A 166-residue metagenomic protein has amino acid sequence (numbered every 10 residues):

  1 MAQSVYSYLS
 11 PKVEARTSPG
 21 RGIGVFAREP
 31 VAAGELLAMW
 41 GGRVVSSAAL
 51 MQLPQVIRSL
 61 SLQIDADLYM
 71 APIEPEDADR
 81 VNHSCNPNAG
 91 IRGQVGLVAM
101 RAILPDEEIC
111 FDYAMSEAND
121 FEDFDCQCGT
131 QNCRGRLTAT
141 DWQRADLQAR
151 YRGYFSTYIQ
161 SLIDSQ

Functional and structural regions predicted by a protein language model:
M1-Q166: Conserved catalytic SET/PR domain of SAM-dependent protein methyltransferases, capturing the structural core that binds
